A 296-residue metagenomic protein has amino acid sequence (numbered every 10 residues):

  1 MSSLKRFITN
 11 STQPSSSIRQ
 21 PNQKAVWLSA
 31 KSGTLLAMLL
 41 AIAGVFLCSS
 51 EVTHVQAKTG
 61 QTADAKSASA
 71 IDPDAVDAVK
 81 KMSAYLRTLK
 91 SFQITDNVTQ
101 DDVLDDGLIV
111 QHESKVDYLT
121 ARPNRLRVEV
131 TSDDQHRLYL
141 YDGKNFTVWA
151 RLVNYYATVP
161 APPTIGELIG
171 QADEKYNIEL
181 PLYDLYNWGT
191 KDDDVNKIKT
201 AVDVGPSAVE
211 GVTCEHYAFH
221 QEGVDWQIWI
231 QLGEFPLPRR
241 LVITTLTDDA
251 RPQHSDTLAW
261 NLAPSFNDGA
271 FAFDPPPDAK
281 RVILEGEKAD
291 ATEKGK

Functional and structural regions predicted by a protein language model:
M1-A30: N-terminal secretory signal peptides that target proteins for export/translocation
G33-C48: Bacterial N-terminal signal peptides
G44-T62: Signal peptide processing junction and immediate N-terminal pro/mature segment of secreted/exported proteins
V55, P73, N97, S132 (+3 more regions): Gly/Pro-enriched, hydrophobic low-complexity segments that function as extracytoplasmic propeptides/linkers
A63, A70-Y155: N-terminal mature ectodomain segment of secretory-pathway/periplasmic proteins
D64-K80, R87, W149-C214, F219 (+2 more regions): Flexible, processing/modification-adjacent segments and terminal tails in exported/periplasmic/extracellular proteins
E113-D117, L138, Y156-T158, Q227 (+1 more regions): Well-ordered beta-strand positions in beta-sheet-rich domains
